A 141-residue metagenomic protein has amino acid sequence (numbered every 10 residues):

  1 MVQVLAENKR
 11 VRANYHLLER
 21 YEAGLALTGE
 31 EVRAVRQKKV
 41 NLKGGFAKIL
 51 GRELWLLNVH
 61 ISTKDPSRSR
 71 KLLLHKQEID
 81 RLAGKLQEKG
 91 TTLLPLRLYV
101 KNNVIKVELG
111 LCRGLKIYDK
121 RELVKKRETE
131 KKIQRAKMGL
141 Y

Functional and structural regions predicted by a protein language model:
V2-E53: A positional/architectural concept
A6-V11, K39-V40, K64-P66, R70 (+3 more regions): Arg/Lys-rich, often Gly-containing low-complexity segments of ribosomal proteins
A26-L27, W55, L73, K106 (+1 more regions): Conserved beta-strand segments that form the floor/walls of ligand-binding pockets within enzyme and binding domains
G29, I49-G51, N58, L109-R113: Flexible glycine-/small-residue-rich
L50-R52, L56-L82: Helix-adjacent hinge/juxtasegments
K76-G110, G114-K116: Beta-rich strand-turn-strand
